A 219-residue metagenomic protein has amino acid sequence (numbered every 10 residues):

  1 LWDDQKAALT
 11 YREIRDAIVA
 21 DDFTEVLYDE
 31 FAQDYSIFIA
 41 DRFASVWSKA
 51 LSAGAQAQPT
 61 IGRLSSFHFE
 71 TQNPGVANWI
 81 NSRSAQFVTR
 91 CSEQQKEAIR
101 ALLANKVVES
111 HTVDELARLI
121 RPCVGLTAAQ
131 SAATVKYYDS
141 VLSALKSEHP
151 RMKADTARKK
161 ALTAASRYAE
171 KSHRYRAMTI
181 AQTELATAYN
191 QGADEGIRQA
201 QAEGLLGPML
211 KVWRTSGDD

Functional and structural regions predicted by a protein language model:
L1-A169: N-terminal leader/targeting and assembly helices and adjacent pre-domain segments
T156-A157, Y168-D219: Acidic, glycine-rich two-metal-ion catalytic cores of nucleic acid-processing enzymes
